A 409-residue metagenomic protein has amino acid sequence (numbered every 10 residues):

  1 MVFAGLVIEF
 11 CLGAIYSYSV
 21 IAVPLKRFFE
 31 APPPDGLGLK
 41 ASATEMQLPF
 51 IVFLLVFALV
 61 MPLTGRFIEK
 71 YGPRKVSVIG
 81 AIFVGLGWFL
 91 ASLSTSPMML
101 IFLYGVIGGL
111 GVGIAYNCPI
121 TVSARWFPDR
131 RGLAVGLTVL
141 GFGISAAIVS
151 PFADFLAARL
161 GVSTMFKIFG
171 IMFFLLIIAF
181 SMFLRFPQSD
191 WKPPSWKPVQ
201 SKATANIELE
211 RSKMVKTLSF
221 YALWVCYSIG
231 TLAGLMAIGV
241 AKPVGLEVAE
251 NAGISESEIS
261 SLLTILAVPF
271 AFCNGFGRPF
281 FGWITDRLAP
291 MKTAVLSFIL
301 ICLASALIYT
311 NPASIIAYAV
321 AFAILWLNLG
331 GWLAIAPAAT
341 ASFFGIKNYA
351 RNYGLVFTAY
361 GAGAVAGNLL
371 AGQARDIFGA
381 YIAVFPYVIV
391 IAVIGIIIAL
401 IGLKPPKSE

Functional and structural regions predicted by a protein language model:
Y18-L25, S212-F281, G367, A371: Extracytoplasmic gate region of multi-pass secondary transporters
I21-A58, E258-I265: Extracellular/periplasmic helix-loop-helix junction of adjacent transmembrane segments in MFS-like secondary
L25, I114-F127, V135, G331-F344: Intracellular juxtamembrane helix-capping segments at the cytosolic ends of symmetry-related transmembrane helices
L25-K26, F67-I68, I148-L160, G245-L246 (+2 more regions): Interfacial helix-cap and linker-helix signal at transmembrane-aqueous boundaries of multi-pass secondary transporters
L59-P97, T285: Conserved MFS/SLC helix-loop-helix module at the cytosolic interface between two early adjacent transmembrane helices
G87, M99-G113, A317-G331: Hydrophobic core of transmembrane alpha-helices in multi-pass small-molecule transporters, especially MFS/SLC-type
F142-S189: Helix-loop-helix hairpin linking two adjacent transmembrane segments in secondary transporters
L262-A339: C-terminal transmembrane helical hairpin of 12-TM major facilitator-type secondary transporters
